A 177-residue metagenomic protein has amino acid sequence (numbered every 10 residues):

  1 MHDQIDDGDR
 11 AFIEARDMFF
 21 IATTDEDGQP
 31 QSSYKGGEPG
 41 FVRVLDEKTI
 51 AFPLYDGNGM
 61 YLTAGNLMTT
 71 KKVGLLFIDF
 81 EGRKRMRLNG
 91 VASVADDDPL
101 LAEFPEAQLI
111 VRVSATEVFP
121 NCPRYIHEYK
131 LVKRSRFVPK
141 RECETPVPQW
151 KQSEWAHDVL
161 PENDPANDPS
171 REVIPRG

Functional and structural regions predicted by a protein language model:
M1-G177: Binding-site signature for planar aromatic cofactors or substrates
